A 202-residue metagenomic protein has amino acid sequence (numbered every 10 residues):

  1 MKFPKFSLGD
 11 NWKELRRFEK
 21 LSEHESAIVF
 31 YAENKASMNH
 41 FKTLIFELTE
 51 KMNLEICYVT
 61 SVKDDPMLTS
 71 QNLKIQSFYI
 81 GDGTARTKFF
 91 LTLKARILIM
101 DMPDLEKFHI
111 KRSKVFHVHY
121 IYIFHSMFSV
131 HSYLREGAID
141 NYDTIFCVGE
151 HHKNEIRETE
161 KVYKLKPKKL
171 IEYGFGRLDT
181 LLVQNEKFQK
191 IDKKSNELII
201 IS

Functional and structural regions predicted by a protein language model:
M1-E25, N34: Membrane-proximal basic amphipathic "stem/tether" segments
M1-K5, L48, E197: Polar low-complexity intrinsically disordered regions
S7-G9, K20, D65, T69 (+3 more regions): Serine/threonine-rich low-complexity intrinsically disordered regions
R17-S26, V183-S202: Nucleotide-sugar donor-binding and catalytic loop/hinge architecture of NDP-sugar-dependent glycosyltransferases
V29-V183: Active-site and donor-binding regions of nucleotide-sugar-utilizing enzymes
